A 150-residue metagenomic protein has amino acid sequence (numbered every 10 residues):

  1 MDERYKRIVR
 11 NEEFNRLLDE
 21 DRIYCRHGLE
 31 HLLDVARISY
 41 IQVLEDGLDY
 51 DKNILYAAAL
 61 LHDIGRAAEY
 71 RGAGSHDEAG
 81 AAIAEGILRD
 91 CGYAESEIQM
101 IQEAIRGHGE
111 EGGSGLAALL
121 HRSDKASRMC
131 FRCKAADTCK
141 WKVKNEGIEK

Functional and structural regions predicted by a protein language model:
M1-K150: Metal-dependent phosphohydrolase cores
